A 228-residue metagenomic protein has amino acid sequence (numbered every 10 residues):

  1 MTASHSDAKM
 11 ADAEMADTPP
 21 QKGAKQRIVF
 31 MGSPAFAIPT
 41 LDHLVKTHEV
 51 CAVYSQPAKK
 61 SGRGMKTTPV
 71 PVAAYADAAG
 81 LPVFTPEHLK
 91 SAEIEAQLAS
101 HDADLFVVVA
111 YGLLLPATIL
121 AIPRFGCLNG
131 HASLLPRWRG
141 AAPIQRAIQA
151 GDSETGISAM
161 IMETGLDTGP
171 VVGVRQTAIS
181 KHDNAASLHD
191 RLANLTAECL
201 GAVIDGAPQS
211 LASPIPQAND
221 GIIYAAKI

Functional and structural regions predicted by a protein language model:
T2, D17, G23-Q26, T164-I228: Active-site-proximal loop/hinge segments within enzyme catalytic domains
T2-D7, M15-G64: N-terminal Rossmann-like dinucleotide-binding module
R27, Q56, K60-D102: N-terminal glycine-/serine-/threonine-rich beta1-alpha1-beta2 phosphate-ribose binding loop of Rossmann-like
A37-T40, G140, I144, S153-S158 (+2 more regions): Internal, well-ordered alpha-helical segments in soluble enzyme and binding-protein domains
I38, D42-V45, A96-A99, A117 (+1 more regions): Amphipathic, non-transmembrane alpha-helical secondary structure
K46, A79, I122-P123: Short, structured coil segments at secondary-structure junctions
E87-S158, M162, T168: Alpha-helical oligomerization interface recognition
